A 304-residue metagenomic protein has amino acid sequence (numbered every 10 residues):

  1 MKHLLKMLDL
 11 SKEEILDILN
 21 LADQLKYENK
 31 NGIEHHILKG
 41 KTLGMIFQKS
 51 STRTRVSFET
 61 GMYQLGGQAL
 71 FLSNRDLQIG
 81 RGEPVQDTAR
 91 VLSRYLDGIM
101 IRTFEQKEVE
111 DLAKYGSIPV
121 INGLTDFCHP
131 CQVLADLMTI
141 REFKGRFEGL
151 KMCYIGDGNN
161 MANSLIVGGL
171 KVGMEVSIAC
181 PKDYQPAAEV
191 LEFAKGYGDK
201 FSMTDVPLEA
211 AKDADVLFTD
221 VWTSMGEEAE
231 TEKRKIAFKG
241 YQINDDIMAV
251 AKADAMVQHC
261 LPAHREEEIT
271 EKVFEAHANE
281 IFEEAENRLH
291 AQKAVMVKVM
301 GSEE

Functional and structural regions predicted by a protein language model:
M1-V56, T60: Positively charged, low-complexity intrinsically disordered leader regions
T42-L43, F47-Y95: Active-site cofactor/substrate anionic-group-binding motifs, chiefly glycine- and Lys/Arg-rich phosphate-binding loops
Q48-T60, E142-T219: Glycine-rich phosphate/diphosphate-binding loop of Rossmann-like nucleotide-binding domains
L92, L112, E209-A210: Structural alpha-helical scaffold elements that stabilize or flank donor/cofactor-binding regions in carbohydrate
D97-G168, H259: Anion-binding alpha/beta catalytic cores of soluble intermediary-metabolism enzymes, centered on
K195-E271: Rossmann-like adenosine-cofactor binding region
D254-A255, L261-E304: Adenosine-phosphate binding glycine-rich loop
